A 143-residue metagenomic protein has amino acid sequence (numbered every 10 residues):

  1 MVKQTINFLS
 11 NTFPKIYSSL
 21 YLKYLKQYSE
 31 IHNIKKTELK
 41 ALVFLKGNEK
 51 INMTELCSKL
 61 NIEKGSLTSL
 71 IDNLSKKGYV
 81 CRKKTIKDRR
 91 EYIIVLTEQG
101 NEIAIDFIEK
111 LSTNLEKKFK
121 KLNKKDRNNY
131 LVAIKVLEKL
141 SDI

Functional and structural regions predicted by a protein language model:
M1-H32: N-terminal leader segment of winged-helix/HTH proteins
M1-Q4, K23, K125-I143: C-terminal regulatory/oligomerization modules of transcriptional regulators
F13, E38, L60, K64 (+3 more regions): Short amphipathic alpha-helical/adjacent loop interface patches that line ligand and macromolecule-binding sites
I16, L20-Y24, G78, F107 (+4 more regions): Hydrophobic recognition helices of helix-based DNA-binding modules
L22-E63: N-terminal helix-turn-helix DNA-binding core of bacterial DNA-binding proteins
M53-T54, G65, D72, Y92: Residues within helix-turn-helix
N73-N128: Charged, amphipathic alpha-helical coiled-coil/dimerization segments
